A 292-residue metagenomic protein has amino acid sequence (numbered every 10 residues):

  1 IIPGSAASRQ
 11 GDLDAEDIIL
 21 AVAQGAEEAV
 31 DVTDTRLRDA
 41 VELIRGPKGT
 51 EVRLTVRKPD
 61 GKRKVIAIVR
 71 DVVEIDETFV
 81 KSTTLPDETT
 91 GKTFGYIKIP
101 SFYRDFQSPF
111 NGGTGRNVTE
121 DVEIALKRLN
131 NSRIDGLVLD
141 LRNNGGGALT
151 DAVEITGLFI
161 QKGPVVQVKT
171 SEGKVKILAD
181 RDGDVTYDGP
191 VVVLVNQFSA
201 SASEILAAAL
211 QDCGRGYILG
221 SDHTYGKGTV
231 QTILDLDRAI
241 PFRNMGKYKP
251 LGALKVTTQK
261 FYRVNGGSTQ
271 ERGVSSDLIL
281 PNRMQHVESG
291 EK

Functional and structural regions predicted by a protein language model:
I1-A15, L20-F242, K260-Y262: Cleft-lining beta-strand/loop regions that shape enzyme active-site pockets
K62-V65, L251-A253, S268: Short, mixed charged/polar active-site loops that provide acid/base catalysis or chelate metal/phosphate cofactors
G95-I97, V256, T269-Q270: Short hydrophobic-aromatic micro-motifs
I233-K249, R272, S276-I279: Beta-strand-rich C-terminal secretin pore/gate domain of Gram-negative outer-membrane secretion/extrusion channels
Y248-K260: Short acidic, Pro/Gly- and aromatic-enriched capping/linker segments at domain boundaries
R263-V264, S268-K292: Conserved functional hotspot residues or short segments at active or partner-binding sites across diverse domains
